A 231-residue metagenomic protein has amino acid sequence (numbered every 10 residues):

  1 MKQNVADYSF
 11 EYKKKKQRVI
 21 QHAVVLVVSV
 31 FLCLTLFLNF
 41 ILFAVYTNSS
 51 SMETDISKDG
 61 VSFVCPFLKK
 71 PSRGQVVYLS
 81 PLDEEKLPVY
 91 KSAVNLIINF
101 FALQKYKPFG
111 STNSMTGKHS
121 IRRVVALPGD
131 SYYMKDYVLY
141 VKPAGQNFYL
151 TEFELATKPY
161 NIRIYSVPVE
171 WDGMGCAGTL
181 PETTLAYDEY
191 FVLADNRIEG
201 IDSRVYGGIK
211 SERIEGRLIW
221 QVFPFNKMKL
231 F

Functional and structural regions predicted by a protein language model:
K2-N4, S29-L34, Y46: N-terminal intrinsically disordered, low-complexity, charge/repeat-rich segments that act as generic
K2-Q21, T54, K58-F231: Soluble "head" domains of membrane/secretory-pathway proteins
V24-F40: Hydrophobic membrane-insertion alpha-helices, especially the h-region of bacterial N-terminal signal peptides
F43-K58: Alpha-helical transmembrane signal-anchor/signal-peptide segments
